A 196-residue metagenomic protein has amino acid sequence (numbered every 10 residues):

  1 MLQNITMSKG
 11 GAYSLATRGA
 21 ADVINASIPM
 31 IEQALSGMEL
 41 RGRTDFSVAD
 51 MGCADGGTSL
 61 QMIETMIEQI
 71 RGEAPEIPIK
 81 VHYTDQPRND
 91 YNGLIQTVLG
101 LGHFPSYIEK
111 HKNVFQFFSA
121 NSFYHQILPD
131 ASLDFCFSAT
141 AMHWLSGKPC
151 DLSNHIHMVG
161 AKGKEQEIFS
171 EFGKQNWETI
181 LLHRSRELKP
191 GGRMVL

Functional and structural regions predicted by a protein language model:
M1-P129, W144-A161: N-terminal charged/capping segments associated with class I S-adenosyl-L-methionine
E32, I67, E178-S185: Amphipathic alpha-helical interaction motifs in eukaryotic regulatory proteins
F123-C136, L182-R186: Short amphipathic alpha-helices and their capping/turn segments at secondary-structure boundaries
S138, V195-L196: Active-site cradle of extracellular carbohydrate-active enzymes
S138-I180, E187: Mobile active-site "lid"/loop adjacent to the S-adenosyl-L-methionine
L188-M194: Short glycine-dipeptide loop
